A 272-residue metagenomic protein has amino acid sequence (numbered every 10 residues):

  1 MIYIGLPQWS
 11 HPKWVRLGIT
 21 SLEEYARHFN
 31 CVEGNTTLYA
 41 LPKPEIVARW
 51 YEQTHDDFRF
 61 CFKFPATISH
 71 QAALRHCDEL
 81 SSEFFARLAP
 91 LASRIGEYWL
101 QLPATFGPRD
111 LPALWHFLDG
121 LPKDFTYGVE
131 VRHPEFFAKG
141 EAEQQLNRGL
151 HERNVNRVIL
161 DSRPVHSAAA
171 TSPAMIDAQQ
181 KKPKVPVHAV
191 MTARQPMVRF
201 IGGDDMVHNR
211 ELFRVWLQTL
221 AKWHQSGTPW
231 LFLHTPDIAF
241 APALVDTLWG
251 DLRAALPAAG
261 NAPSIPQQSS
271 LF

Functional and structural regions predicted by a protein language model:
M1-F272: Residues lining hydrophobic/aromatic ligand-binding pockets adjacent to catalytic sites
